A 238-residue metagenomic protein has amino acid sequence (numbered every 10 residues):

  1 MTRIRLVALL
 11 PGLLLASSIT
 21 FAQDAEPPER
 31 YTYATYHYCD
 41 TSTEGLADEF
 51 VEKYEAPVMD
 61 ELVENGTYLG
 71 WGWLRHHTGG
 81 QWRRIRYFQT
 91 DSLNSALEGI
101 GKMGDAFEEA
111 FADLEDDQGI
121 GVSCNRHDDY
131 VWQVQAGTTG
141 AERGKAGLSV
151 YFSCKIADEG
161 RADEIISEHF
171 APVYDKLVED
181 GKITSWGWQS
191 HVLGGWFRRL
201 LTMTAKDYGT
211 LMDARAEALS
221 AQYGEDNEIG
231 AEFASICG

Functional and structural regions predicted by a protein language model:
M1-R5: Positively charged n-region of N-terminal signal peptides that target proteins for export
V7-S18: Bacterial N-terminal signal peptides
F21-D113, D117-G238: Short S/T/G/P-rich N-terminal loop/turn motif that feeds into the first structured element of a domain
